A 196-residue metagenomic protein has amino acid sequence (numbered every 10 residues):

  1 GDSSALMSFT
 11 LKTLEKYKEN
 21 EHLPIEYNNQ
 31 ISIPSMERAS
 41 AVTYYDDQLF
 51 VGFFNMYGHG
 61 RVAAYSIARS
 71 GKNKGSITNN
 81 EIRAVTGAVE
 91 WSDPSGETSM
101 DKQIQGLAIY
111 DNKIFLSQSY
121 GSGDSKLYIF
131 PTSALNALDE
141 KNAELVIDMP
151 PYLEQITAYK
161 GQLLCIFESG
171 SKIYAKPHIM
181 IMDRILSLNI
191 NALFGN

Functional and structural regions predicted by a protein language model:
G1-L11, Y57-A68, S122-T132, S171-F194: Structural motif
D2-Y45: Asp-box/WD-like beta-propeller blade repeats and closely related beta-sheet repeat scaffolds
T13-N28, R69-V89, A134-A143, F194-N196: Beta-strand initiation motifs
N29-S35, V89-E90, P94-M100, E144-M149: Surface loop/turn motifs at the tips and blade-to-blade linkers of beta-strand repeat domains
P34-F50, N55, M100-Y110, E154-K160 (+3 more regions): Structural signature of eukaryotic scaffold interfaces centered on beta-propeller domains
M36-E81, P94-E97: Active-site cradle of extracellular carbohydrate-active enzymes
T86-L135: Loop/turn-rich, solvent-exposed surfaces of beta-rich toroidal or solenoidal domains
G96-E97, N136-K160: Conserved blade-ending motifs and adjacent loop-strand segments that build the rim/top face of beta-propeller domains
